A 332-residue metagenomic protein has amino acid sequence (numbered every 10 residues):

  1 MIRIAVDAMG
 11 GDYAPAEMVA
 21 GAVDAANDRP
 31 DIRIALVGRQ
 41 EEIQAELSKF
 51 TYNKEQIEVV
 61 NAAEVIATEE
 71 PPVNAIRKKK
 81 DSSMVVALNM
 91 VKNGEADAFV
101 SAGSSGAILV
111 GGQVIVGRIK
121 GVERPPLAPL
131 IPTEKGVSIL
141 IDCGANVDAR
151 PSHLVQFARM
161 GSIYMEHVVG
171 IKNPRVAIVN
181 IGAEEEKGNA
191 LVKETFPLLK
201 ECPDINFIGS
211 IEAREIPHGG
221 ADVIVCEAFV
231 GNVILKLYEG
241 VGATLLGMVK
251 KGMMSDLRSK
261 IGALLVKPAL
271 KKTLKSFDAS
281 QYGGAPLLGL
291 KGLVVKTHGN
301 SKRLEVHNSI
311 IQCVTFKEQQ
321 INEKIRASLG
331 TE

Functional and structural regions predicted by a protein language model:
M1-Q44: N-terminal phosphate-binding or glycine-rich loops at protein starts, especially the Walker A/P-loop of NTPases
A5-A16, A145-V155, K296-S301: Short, glycine-rich nucleotide/cofactor-binding loops
D7, L36-G38, E58-V60, S101-G103 (+6 more regions): Short beta-strand segments
A14-M18, D81-G94, A98-G112, I119 (+7 more regions): Short glycine/serine/threonine-rich phosphate/pyrophosphate-binding segments that cradle anionic phosphate groups
A16-E17, R29, R33-A35, E41 (+4 more regions): Glycine-rich phosphate/diphosphate-binding loop of Rossmann-like nucleotide-binding domains
Y52-A96: Phosphate/nucleotide-donor binding subsite
Q113-P126, L130-L140, G220-I224, A228-E332: Glycine-rich phosphate/nucleotide-binding loop
